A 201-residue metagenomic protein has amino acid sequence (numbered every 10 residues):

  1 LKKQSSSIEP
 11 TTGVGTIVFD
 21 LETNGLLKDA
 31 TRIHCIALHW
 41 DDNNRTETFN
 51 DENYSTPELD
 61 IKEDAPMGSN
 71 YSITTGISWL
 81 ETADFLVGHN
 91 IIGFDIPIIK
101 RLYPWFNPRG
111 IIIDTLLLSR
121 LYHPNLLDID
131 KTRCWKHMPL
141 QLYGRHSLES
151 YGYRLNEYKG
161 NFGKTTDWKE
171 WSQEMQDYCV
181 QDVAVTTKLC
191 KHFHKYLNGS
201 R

Functional and structural regions predicted by a protein language model:
L1-L21: N-terminal accessory regions of nucleic-acid-interacting proteins
T11, L80-E81: A short, aliphatic-rich alpha-helical micro-motif
T11-G15, L26, I33: Transmitter module of two-component histidine kinases
L21-K28, I92: Short acidic, Gly/Ser-rich segments with clustered Asp/Glu that frequently serve as metal-coordination loops in enzyme
N24-L27, L197-R201: Common nucleic-acid-contacting/processivity interface regions adjacent to the catalytic cores of nucleic-acid enzymes
L27-T46, D51-S55: RNase H-like nuclease fold core
N44-I73, D84-G199: Active-site-proximal helix-loop-helix substrate-binding element of RNase H-like nuclease domains
T74-S78: Short hydrophobic/charged patches on amphipathic alpha-helices used for structural packing and interfaces
